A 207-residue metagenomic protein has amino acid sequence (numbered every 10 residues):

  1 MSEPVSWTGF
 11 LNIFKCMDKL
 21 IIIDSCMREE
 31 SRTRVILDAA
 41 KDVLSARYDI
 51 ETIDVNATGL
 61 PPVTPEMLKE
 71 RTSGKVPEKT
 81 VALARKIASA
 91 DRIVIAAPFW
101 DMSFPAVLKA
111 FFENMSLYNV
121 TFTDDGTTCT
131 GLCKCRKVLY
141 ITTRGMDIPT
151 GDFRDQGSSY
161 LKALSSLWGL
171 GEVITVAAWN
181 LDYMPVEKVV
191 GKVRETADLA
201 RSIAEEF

Functional and structural regions predicted by a protein language model:
P4: Cationic, low-complexity basic patches in intrinsically disordered or flexible, solvent-exposed regions
F10-V120, D198-F207: N-terminal beta1-alpha1-beta2 submodule of the flavodoxin-like/Rossmannoid cofactor-binding fold
D18-K19, D49, R136-V138, E172: Residues at the starts of beta-strands that form the adenosine-phosphate
I53, I141, V176: Hydrophobic residues at beta-strand termini and immediately following loops that shape nucleotide-binding pockets
D124-W168: Short, glycine-/small-residue-rich phosphate/pyrophosphate-handling segment
D155-F207: Glycine-rich phosphate/pyrophosphate-binding loop and the adjoining helix
